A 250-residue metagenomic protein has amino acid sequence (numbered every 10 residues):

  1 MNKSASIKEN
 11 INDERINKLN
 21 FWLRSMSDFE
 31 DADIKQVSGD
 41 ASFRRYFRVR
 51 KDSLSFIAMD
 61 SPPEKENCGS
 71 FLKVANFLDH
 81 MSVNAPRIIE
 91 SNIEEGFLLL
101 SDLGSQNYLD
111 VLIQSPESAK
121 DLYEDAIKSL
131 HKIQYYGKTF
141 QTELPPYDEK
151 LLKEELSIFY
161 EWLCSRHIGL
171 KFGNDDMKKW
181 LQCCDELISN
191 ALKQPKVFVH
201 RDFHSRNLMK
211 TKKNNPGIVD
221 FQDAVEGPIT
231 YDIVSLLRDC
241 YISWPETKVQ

Functional and structural regions predicted by a protein language model:
N2-E30: Juxta-kinase regulatory segment immediately upstream of eukaryotic protein kinase catalytic domains
L19, S25, K138-P145, K150-L151 (+2 more regions): An alpha-helical support segment within catalytic cores of ATP-dependent transferases
F29-F47: ATP-binding glycine-rich phosphate-binding loop
G39, I93-E95, A224: Short glycine-enriched loops at secondary-structure junctions
F43-R50, A58, I133, C184-Y231 (+1 more regions): Active-site acidic catalytic loop and adjacent metal/ATP-binding pocket of ATP-dependent phosphoryl transfer enzymes
F47-E149, K153-E154, I168, L192-K193: ATP-binding pocket architecture of kinase catalytic cores
E149, K153, S205, V225-G227 (+1 more regions): Glycan-recognition and catalytic cores of secretory/periplasmic carbohydrate-active enzymes
I158-H167, T230-Q250: Active-site activation/catalytic loop segments of kinase-like enzymes and analogous catalytic loops in related
